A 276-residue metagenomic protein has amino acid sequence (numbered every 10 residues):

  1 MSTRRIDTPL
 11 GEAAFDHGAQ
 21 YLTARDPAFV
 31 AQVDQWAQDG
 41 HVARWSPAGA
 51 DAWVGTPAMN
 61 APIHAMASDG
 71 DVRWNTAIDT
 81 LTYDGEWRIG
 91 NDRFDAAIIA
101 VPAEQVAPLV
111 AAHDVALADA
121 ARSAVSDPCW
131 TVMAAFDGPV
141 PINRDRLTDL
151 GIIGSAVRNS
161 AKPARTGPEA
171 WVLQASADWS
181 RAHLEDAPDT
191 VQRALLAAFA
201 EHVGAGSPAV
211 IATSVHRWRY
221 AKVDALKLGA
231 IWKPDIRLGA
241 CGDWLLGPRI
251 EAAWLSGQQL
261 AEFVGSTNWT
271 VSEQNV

Functional and structural regions predicted by a protein language model:
M1-R44: N-terminal FAD cofactor-binding segment of flavoenzymes
D7-G11, R93-R144, A205-P208: Central helical "cap/lid" subdomain
Y21-R25, V42-A67, E185-A194: Short beta-strand to alpha-helix junction loop
W74-W87: A conserved short coil-to-beta-strand element within the FAD-binding core of flavoproteins
M133-P141, D145-L184, T190, A194-V203: Active-site substrate-recognition segment that forms the wall of the catalytic cavity or substrate channel
F199-I236: Flavin (FAD/FMN) cofactor-binding core of flavoprotein oxidoreductases
G229-A261: Short FAD-binding loop at a beta-strand-to-alpha-helix junction that anchors the flavin cofactor in diverse
G265-V276: Active-site-proximal substrate-binding core of FAD-dependent oxidoreductases
